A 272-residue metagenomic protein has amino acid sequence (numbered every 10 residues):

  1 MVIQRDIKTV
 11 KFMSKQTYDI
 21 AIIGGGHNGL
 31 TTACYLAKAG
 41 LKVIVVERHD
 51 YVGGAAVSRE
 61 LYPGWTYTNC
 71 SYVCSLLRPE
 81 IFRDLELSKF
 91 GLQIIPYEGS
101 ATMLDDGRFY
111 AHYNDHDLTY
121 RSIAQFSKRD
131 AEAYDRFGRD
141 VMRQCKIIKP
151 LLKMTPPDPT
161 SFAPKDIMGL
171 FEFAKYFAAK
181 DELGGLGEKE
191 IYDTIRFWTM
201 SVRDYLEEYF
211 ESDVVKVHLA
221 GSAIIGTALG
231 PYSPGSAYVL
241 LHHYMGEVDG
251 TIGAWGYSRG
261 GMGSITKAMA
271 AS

Functional and structural regions predicted by a protein language model:
V2, I7-G25, L30-Y62, L77 (+1 more regions): Residues forming the flavin
K15-D166: N-terminal glycine-rich phosphate/pyrophosphate-binding loop and immediately adjacent elements
M142-S272: Active-site/ligand-binding neighborhood in enzyme catalytic cores
